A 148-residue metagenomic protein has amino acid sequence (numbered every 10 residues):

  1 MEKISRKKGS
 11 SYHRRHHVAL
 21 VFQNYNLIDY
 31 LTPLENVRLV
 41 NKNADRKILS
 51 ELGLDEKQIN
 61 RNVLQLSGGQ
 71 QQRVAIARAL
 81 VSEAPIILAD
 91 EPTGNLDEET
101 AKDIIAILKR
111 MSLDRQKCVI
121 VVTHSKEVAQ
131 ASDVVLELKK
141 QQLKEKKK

Functional and structural regions predicted by a protein language model:
M1-A19: ABC ATPase NBD coupling module
R6, I48-L64: Conserved ABC nucleotide-binding domain
N62-L66, Q70-Q72: Conserved ABC ATPase signature
I76: Hydrophobic anchor residue at the start of the ABC signature
E83: Conserved catalytic motifs of ABC-family nucleotide-binding domains
I87-D90: Catalytic Walker B motif of ABC-type/P-loop ATPase nucleotide-binding domains
E98-T100: Helix N-cap at the start of a conserved alpha-helix in ABC-type nucleotide-binding domains
